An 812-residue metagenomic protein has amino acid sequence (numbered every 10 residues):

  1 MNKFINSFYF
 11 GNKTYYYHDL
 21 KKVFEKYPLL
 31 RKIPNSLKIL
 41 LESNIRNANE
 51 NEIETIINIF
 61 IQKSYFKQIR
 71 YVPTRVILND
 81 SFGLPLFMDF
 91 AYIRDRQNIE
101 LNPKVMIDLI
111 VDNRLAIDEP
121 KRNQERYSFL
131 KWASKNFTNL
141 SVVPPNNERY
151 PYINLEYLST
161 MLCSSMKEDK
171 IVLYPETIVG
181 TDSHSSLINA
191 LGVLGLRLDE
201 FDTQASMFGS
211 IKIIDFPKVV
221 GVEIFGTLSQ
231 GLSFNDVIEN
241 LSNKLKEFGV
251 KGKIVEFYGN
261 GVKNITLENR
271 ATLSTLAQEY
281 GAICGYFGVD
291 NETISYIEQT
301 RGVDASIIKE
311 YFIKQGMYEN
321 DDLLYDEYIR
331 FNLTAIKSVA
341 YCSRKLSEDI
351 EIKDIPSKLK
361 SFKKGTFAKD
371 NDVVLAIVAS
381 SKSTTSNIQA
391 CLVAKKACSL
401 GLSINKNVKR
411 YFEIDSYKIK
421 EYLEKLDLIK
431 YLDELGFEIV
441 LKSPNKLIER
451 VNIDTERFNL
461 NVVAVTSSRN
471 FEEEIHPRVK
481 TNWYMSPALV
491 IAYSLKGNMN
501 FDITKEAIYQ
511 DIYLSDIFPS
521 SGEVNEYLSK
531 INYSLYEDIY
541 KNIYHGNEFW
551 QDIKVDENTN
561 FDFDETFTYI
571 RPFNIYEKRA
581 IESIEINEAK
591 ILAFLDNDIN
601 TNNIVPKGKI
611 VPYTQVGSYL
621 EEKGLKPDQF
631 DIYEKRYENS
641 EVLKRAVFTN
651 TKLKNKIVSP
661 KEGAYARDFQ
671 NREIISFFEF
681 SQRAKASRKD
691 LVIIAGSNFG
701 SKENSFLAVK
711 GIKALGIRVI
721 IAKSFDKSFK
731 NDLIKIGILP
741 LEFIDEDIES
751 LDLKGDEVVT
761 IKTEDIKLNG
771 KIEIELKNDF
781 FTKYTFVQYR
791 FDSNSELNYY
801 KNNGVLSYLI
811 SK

Functional and structural regions predicted by a protein language model:
M1-K812: Fe-S-dependent hydro-lyases/dehydratases of central metabolism
